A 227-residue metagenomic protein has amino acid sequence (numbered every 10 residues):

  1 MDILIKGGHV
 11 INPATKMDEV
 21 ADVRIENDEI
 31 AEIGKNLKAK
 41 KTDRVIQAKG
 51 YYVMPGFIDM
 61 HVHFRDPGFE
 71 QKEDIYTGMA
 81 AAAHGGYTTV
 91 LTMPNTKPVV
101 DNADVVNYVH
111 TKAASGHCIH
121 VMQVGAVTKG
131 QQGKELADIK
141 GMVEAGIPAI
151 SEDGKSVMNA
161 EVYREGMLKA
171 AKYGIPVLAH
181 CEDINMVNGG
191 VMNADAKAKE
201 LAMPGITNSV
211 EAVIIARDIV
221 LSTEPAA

Functional and structural regions predicted by a protein language model:
M1-P55: Histidine-rich, glycine-flanked metal-binding segment
G8, V23, D28, G50 (+6 more regions): Divalent metal-coordination and catalytic microenvironments
Y51-A113: Metal-associated gating/positioning segment near the N- to mid-region
M54, A103-H120, K169-A179: Alpha-helix-loop-beta-strand connector modules within alpha/beta enzyme cores
M60-E73, M122-E135, A202-S209: Active-site mouth loops of central-metabolism enzymes
H63-R65, N95-T96, V124-G130, D153-S156 (+1 more regions): Active-site beta-loop-alpha junctions enriched in small/polar residues
M93-C118, G125-P148, N159, E211 (+1 more regions): Active-site loop-to-helix "anion-binding N-cap" substructures in soluble metabolic enzymes
K134-A227: Histidine/acidic residue-rich metal-binding segments in metalloenzymes
